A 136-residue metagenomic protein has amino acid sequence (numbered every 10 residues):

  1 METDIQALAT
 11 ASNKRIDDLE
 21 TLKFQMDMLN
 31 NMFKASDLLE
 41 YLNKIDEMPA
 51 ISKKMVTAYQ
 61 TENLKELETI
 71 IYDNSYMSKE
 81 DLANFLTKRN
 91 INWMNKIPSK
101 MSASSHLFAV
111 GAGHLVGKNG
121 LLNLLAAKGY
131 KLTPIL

Functional and structural regions predicted by a protein language model:
M1-S102, G120: Hydrophobic, often amphipathic alpha-helical segments used for membrane interaction and targeting
N84-S105, V110-L136: C-terminal soluble interaction/assembly domains
